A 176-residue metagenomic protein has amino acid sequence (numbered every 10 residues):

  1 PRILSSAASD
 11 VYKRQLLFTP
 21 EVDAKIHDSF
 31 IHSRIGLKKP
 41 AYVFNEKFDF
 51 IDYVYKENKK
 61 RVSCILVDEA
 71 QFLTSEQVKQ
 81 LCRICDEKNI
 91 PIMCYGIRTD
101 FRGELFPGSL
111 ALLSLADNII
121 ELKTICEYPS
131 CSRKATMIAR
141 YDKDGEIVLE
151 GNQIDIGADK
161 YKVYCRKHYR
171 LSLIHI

Functional and structural regions predicted by a protein language model:
P1-A8, Y12, I174-H175: Single conserved hydrophobic/aromatic residue that forms the stacking wall/gate of nucleotide- or nucleobase-binding
R14-K59: Inter-Walker segment of RecA-like/P-loop motor cores
K60-V62, N89: A general structural motif
I65-L66: Walker B beta-strand of ABC/ABC-like P-loop ATPase nucleotide-binding domains, specifically the conserved hydrophobic
E69: Walker B catalytic acidic pair
F72-L173: Replace "adjacent to P-loop NTPase cores in ATP/GTP-dependent enzymes" with "adjacent to NTP-binding cores
